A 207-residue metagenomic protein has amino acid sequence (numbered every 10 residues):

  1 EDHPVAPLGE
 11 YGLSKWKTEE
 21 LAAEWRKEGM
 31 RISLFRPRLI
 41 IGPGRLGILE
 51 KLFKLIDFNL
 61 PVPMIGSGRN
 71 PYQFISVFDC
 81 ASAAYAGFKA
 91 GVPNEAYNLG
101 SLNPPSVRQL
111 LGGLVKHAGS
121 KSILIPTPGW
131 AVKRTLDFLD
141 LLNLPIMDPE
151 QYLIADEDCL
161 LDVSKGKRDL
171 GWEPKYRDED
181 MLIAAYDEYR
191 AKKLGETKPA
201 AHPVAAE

Functional and structural regions predicted by a protein language model:
A6-R36: Active-site Tyr-X1-5-Lys
E10, S14-T18, R45-L49, V107 (+1 more regions): Conserved donor sugar-nucleotide recognition element shared by glycan-biosynthetic enzymes
Y11-G12, I41, Y72: Catalytic tyrosine of NAD(P)H-dependent dehydrogenase/reductases that use a Tyr as the general acid/base
I32, K54-I75, A83, G87 (+2 more regions): A conserved pocket-lining segment of Rossmann-fold NAD(P)-dependent short-chain dehydrogenase/reductase
L34, P71-F74, P104, L160-L161 (+1 more regions): Short aromatic/basic micro-patch
I40-G42, C80: Conserved sequence/active-site signature of Rossmann-fold short-chain dehydrogenase/reductase
G42, M64-N70, Y97-P105, V115-G119 (+3 more regions): Glycine-rich Rossmann NAD(P)(H)-binding loop
G87-M147, V163, E179, I183-Y186 (+1 more regions): Mid/C-terminal beta-alpha module of Rossmann-like enzyme folds, strongest in SDR-family dehydrogenases/epimerases
